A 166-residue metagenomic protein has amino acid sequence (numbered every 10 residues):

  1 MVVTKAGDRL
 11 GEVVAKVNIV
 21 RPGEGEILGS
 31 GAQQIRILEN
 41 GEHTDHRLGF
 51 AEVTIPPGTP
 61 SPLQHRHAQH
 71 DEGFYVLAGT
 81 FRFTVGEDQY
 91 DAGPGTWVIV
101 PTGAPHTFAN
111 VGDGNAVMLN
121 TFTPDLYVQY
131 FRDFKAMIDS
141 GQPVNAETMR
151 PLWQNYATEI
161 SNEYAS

Functional and structural regions predicted by a protein language model:
M1-L48, S140-S166: A short, N-terminal "cap"/entry segment at the start of jelly-roll beta-barrel domains of the cupin/DSBH fold
I19-R21, E87-P105: Short acidic-glycine-tyrosine-enriched beta hairpin
R21, R36-E39, A51-H67: Conserved short histidine dyad/triad with adjacent acidic residue
T44, R82, T102-V128: Ligand-binding loop in jelly-roll beta-barrel domains
E52-P56, R66-V85, T121: Short, conserved beta-strand element in jelly-roll/cupin
P60, H67-A68, F81, R132 (+1 more regions): Hydrophobic small-molecule pocket/channel-lining residues, especially in calycin-type beta-barrels
G114-Q154: A contiguous, mid-protein "functional segment" used to position or interact with cofactors/ions or partner subunits
